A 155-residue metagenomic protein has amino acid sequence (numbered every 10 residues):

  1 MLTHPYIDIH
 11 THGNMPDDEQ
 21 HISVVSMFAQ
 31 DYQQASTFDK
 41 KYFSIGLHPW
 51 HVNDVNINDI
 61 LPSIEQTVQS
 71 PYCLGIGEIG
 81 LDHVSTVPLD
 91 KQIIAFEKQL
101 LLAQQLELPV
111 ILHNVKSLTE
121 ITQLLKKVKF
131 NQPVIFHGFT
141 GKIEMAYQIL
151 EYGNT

Functional and structural regions predicted by a protein language model:
M1-T155: Mid-domain alpha/beta scaffold segments of enzyme catalytic cores
